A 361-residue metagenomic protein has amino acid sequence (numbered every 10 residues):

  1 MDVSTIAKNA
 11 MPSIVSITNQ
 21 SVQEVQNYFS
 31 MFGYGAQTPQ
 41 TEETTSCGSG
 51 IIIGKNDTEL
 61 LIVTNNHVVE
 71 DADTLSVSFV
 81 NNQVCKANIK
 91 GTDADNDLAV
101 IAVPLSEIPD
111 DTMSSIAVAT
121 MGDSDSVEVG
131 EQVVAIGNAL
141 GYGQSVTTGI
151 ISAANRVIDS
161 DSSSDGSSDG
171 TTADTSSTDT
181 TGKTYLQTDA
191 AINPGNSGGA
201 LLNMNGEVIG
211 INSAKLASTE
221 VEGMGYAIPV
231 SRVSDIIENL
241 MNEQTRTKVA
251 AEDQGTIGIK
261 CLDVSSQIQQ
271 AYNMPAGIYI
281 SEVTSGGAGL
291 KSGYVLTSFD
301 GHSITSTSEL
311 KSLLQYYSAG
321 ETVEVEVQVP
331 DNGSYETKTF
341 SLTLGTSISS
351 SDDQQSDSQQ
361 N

Functional and structural regions predicted by a protein language model:
M1-Q267, Q315-S318, N332-T337, T346-N361: Serine-dependent protease modules
I52, I151, I280-V283, L296: A structural signal for short, hydrophobic beta-strand segments that form beta-sheets in beta-rich/all-beta domains
I62, G287-E309: Conserved PDZ fold ligand-binding element
H67, D125, Y272, G287-A288 (+2 more regions): Residue "hotspots" at secondary-structure boundaries inside conserved domains
A200, A271-P275, V283-V295, Y316-S318: A short glycine-leucine-enriched loop at secondary-structure breakpoints that most characteristically corresponds
I268, A276-E282, N361: C-terminal structural cap/anchor segments
E321-V323: Exposed beta-strand face motif in extracellular beta-rich ectodomains
